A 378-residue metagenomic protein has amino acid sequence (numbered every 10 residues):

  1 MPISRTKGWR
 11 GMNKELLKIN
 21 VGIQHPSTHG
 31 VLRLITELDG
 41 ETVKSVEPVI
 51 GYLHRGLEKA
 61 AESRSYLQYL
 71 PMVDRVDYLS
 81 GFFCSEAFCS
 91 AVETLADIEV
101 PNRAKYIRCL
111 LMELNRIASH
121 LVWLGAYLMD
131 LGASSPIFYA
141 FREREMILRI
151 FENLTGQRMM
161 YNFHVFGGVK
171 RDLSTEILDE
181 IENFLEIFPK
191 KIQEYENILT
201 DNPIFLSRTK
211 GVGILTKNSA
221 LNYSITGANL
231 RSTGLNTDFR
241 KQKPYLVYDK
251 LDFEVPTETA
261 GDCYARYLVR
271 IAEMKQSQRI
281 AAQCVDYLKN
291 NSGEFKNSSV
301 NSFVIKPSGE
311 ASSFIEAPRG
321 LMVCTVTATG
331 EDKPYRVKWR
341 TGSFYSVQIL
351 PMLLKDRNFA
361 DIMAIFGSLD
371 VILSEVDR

Functional and structural regions predicted by a protein language model:
R5-R336, R340-R378: Active-site bordering "gate/hinge" segments that shape substrate access to catalytic or cofactor-binding pockets
